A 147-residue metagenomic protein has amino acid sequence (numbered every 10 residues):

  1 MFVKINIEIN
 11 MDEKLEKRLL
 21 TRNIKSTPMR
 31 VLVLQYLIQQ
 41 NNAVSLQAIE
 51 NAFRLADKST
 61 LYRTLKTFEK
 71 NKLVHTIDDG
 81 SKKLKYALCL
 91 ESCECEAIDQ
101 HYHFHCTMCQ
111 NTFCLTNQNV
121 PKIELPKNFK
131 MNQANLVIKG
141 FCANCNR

Functional and structural regions predicted by a protein language model:
I5-V31: Short alpha-helical segments that sit at the start of domains
R18, Q35-Q40: Short amphipathic alpha-helical elements of helix-turn-helix/winged-helix folds
S26-M29, Q40-S45: Short capping segments at the starts of secondary-structure elements
A48-A52: A short acidic, leucine-rich amphipathic alpha-helix
L55-S59: Short, basic interhelical loop/turn and adjoining N-cap of the next helix at nucleic-acid- or acidic-partner-contacting
L61, L65-N71: Basic amphipathic alpha-helical segments that dock to polyanions
K70-R147: Non-DNA-binding regulatory cores of transcription-related proteins, predominantly C-terminal effector-binding
